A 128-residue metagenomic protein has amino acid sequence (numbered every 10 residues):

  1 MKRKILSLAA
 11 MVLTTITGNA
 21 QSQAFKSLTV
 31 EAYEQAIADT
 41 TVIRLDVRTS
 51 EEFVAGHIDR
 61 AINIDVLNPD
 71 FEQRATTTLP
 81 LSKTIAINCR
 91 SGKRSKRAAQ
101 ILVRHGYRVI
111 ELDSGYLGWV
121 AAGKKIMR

Functional and structural regions predicted by a protein language model:
K2-S7, I16-V42, E51-T84, K93-R128: Rhodanese-like catalytic fold shared by cysteine-dependent sulfurtransferases and DSP/PTP-type phosphatases
V12-L13: Repetitive helical segments and hydrophobic/amphipathic motifs
R44-D46: Structural scaffold elements adjacent to functional motifs in cytosolic proteins
N88: Short, surface-exposed ligand- or partner-binding patches at beta-edge/loop junctions that are enriched in aromatics
